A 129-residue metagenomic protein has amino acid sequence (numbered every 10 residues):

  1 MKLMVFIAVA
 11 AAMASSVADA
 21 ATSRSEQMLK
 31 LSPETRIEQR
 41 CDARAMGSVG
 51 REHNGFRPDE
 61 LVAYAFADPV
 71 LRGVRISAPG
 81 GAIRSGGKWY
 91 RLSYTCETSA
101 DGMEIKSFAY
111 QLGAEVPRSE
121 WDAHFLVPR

Functional and structural regions predicted by a protein language model:
M4-A14: Sec-dependent N-terminal signal peptides
A18-R129: Mitochondrial intermembrane space
